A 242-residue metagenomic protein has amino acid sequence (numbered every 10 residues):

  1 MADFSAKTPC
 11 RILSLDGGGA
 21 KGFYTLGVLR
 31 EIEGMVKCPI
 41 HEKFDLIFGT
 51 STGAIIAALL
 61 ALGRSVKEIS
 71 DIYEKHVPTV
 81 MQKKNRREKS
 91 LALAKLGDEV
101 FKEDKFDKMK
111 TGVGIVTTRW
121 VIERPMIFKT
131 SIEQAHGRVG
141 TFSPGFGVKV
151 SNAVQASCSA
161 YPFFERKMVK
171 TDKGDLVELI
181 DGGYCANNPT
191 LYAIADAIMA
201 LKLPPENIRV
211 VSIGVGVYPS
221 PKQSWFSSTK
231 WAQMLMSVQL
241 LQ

Functional and structural regions predicted by a protein language model:
D3, K7-F101, I132, R138-S143 (+2 more regions): Patatin-like phospholipase
R11-L13, E178, V211: Conserved beta-strand elements of the Class I
D45, V177, I208: Conserved acidic residues
T50, T118-R119, G183, I213-G216: Active-site-proximal beta-strand/loop segments in catalytic clefts of secreted hydrolases
K67-A92, L96, T130-H136, G145-F146 (+1 more regions): Non-catalytic peripheral regions of patatin-like phospholipases
K102-T111: A short alpha-helix-loop-beta-strand transition element characteristic of N-terminal alpha/beta dinucleotide-binding
K110-M199: Active-site gating loop/helix substructures
